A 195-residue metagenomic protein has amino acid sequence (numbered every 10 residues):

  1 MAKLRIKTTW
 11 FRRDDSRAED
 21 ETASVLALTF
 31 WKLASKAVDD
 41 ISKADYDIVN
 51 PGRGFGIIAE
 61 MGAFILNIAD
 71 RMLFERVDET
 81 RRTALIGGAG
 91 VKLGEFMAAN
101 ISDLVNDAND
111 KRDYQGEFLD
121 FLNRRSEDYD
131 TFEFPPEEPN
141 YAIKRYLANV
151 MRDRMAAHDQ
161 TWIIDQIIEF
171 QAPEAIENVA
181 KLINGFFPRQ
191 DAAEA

Functional and structural regions predicted by a protein language model:
M1-I6, E60-M61: Short, compositionally biased low-complexity segments
M1-K3, R12-S16, D20, R154 (+1 more regions): Acidic, serine/threonine-rich, charge-biased low-complexity segments in large eukaryotic scaffold/adaptor proteins
I6-R53: Short N-terminal edge-element motif at the start of the domain
K36-R82: N-terminal interaction modules that seed assembly of large macromolecular complexes
D78-I86, N178-V179, I183: Extended, low-complexity, amphipathic alpha-helical coiled-coil/linker regions that act as scaffolds and localization
L85-N100: Short, mixed-charge aromatic SLiMs
F96-A195: Helix-driven interaction modules
